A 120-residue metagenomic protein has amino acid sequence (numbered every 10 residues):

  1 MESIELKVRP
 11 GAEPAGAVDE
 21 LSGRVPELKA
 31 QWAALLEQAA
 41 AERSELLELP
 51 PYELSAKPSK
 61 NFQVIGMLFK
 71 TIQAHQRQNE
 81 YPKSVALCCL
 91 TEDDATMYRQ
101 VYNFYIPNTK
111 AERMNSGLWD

Functional and structural regions predicted by a protein language model:
M1-D120: Macrodomain-like recognition of ADP-ribose-binding/processing modules
